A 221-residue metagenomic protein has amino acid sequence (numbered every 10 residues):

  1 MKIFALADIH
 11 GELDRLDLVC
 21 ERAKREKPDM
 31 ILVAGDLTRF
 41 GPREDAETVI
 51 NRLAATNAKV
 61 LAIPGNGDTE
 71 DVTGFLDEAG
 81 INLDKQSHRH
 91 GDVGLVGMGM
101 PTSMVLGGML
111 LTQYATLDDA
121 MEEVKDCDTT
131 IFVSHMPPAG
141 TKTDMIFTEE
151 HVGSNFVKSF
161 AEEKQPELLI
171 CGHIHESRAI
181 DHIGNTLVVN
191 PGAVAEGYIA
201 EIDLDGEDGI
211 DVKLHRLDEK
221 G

Functional and structural regions predicted by a protein language model:
M1-F4, H88-G97, C127-I131, H182-L187 (+1 more regions): Beta-strand-turn-beta hairpins that frame and shape the catalytic cleft of phosphate-ester-processing enzymes
A5-A7, I31-D36, V60-N66, N82-D84 (+4 more regions): Active-site neighborhood of phospho(di)ester-bond hydrolases with catalytic His/Asp-centered motifs
H10-D14, T38-R43, N66-T73, S103-L106 (+3 more regions): Active-site environment of divalent metal-dependent phosphoester hydrolases
G11-H90: Core catalytic region of metal-dependent phosphoesterases/phosphodiesterases, especially metallo-beta-lactamase-like
K24, D68-F156: Conserved catalytic scaffold of divalent metal-dependent phosphoesterases
A54, L61, M145-G206: Conserved beta-sheet core of the metallophosphoesterase superfamily
V212-G221: Short, solvent-exposed aromatic-acidic interface loops
